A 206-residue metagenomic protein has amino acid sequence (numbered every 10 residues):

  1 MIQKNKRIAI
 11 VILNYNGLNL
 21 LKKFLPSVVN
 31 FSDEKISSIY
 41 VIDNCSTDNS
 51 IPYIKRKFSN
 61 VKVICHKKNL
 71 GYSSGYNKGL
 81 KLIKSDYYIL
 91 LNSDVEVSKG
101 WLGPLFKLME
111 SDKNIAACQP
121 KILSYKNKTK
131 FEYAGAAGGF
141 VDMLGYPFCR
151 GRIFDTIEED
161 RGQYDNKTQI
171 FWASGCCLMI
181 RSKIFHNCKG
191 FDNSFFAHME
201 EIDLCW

Functional and structural regions predicted by a protein language model:
L18, S27, D43-I51, K68: A conserved acidic beta->alpha catalytic loop
P26-I36: Short, acidic, metal-binding catalytic loop of nucleotide-sugar glycosyltransferases
I36-C45, I64-H66: Short beta-strand/loop segment that forms part of the nucleotide-sugar
C65-I83, S93: Glycine-rich, basic loop-to-helix element that forms the pyrophosphate-binding segment of sugar-nucleotide handling
Y88: Short aromatic/hydrophobic "clamp" motif used to bind/position activated sugar donors
E96-Y146: Conserved donor NDP-sugar-binding/catalytic core segment of glycosyltransferases
G138-I170: Short, flexible, basic/aromatic active-site loop/helix in glycosyltransferases
F171-W206: A short, conserved alpha-helix in the catalytic core of glycosyltransferases
